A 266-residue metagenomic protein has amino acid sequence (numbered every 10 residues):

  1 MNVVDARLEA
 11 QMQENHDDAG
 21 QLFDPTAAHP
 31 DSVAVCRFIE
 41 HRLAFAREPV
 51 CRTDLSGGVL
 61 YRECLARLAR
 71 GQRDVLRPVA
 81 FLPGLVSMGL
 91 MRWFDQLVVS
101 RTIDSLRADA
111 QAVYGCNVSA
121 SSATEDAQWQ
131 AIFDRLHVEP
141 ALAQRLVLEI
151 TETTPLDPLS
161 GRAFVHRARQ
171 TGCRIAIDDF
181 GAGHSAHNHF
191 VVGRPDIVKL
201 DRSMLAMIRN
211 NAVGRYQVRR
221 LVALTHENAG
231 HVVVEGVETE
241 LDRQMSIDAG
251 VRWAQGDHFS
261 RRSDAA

Functional and structural regions predicted by a protein language model:
M1-H29, V33, F38, R42-E48 (+4 more regions): EAL-family c-di-GMP phosphodiesterase catalytic domain
A44-L82: A short, well-structured catalytic beta-strand-centered motif of the EAL phosphodiesterase domain for c-di-GMP
P78-F81, V98, F259: N-terminal sensory regulatory modules of PAS/LOV and PAS-like folds
L85, V98-T102, I132, L221 (+1 more regions): Structural preference for long, well-ordered alpha-helical segments in enzyme cores
L90-S160, G236: Catalytic core of bacterial c-di-GMP phosphodiesterases, primarily the EAL and HD-GYP domains, capturing alpha-helical
Q130-D134, R162-A163, A212-R219: Charged helix-capping and loop-helix junction motifs
L136, F164, A168, L221-T225: Hydrophobic positions in alpha-helices of CheY-like receiver
E139-L142, T171, E227-N228: Helix C-cap/helix->beta junction micro-motif
